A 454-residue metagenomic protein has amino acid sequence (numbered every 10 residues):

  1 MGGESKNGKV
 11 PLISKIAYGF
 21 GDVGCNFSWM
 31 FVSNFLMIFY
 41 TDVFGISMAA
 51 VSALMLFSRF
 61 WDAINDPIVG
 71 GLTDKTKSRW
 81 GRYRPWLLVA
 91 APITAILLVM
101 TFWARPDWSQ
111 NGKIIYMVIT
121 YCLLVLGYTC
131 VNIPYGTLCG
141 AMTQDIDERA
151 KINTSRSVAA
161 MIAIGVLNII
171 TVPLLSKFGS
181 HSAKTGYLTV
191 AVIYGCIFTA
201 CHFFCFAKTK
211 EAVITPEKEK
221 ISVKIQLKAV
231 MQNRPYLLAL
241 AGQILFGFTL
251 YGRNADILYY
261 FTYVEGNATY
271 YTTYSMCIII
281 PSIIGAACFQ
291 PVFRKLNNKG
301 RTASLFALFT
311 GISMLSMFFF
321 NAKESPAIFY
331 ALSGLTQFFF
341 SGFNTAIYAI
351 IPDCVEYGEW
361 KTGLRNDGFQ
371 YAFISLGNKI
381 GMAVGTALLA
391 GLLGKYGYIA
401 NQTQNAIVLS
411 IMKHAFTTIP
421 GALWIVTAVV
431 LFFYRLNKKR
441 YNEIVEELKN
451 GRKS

Functional and structural regions predicted by a protein language model:
G2-S454: Membrane-embedded alpha-helical bundles of multi-pass transporters/translocases, especially carrier/permease families
